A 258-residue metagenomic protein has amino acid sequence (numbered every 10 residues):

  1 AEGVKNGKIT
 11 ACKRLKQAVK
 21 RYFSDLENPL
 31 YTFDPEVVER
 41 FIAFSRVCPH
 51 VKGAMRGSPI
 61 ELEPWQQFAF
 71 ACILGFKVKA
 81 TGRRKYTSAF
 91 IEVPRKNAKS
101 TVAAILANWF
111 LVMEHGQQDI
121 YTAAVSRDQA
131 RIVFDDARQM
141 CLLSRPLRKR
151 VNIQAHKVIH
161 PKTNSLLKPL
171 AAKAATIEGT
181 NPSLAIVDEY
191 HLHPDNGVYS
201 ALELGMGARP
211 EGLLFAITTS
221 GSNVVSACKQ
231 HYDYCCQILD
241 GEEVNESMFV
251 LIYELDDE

Functional and structural regions predicted by a protein language model:
A1-E258: Phosphate/NTP-binding elements of NTP-utilizing enzymes
